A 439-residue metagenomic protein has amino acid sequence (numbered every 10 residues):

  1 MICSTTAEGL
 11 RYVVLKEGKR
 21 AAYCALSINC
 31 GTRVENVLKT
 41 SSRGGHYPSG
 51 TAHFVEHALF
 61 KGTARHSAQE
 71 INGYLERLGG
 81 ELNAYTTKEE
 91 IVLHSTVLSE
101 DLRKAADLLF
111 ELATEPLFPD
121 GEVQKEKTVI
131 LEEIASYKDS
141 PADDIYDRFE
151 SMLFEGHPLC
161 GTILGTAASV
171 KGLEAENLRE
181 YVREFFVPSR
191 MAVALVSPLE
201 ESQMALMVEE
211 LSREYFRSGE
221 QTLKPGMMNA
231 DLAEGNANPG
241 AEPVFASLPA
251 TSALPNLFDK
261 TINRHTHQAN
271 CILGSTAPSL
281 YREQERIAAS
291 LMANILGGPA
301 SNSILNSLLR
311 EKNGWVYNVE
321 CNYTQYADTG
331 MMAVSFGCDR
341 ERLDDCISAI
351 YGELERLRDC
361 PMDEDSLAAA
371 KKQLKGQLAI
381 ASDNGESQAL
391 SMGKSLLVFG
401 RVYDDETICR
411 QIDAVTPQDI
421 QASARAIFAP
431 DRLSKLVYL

Functional and structural regions predicted by a protein language model:
I2-T5, Y12, E70-P243, T261 (+4 more regions): Charge-rich, well-structured scaffold segments of protease-associated domains
S4-T6, R11-A22: A short, well-structured edge-of-sheet supersecondary motif
K19, G31-R33, P278: Short, charged/polar surface micro-motifs in flexible loops or helix N-caps
A25-T96, P299-W315, Y326: M16/MPP (pitrilysin/insulinase) zinc-metallopeptidase core fold and M16-derived inactive scaffolds
S247-H265, G274: Phosphate/diphosphate-binding glycine-rich loops and adjacent basic-rich segments that engage nucleotide
